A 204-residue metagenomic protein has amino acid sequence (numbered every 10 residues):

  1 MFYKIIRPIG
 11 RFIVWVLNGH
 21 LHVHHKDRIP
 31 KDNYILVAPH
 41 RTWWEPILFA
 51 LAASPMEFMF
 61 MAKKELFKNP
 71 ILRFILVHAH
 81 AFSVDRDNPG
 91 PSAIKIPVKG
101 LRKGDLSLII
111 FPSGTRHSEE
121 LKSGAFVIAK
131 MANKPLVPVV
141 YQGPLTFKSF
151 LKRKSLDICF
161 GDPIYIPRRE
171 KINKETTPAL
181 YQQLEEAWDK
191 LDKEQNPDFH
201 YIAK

Functional and structural regions predicted by a protein language model:
F2, P30-N88: Catalytic core of membrane glycerolipid acyltransferases/transacylases, capturing the structured, soluble-facing
F2-K4, P8-H40: Helix-to-loop junction immediately C-terminal to a conserved catalytic motif
G10, H78-V84, L108-S113: Short, basic, glycine/proline-bearing loop/turn elements
V14, A53, I75-L76, L101 (+1 more regions): A generic structural signal for well-ordered alpha-helical segments
H20-L21, R86-I96: Glycine-rich, highly charged phosphate/nucleotide-binding loops
V23, I75-L76, L136, F160: Structural signal for hydrophobic
V23, L36, F60-M61, A81 (+2 more regions): Generic preference for hydrophobic
I94-K204: Non-catalytic C-terminal accessory region of glycerolipid acyltransferases and related lyso-lipid remodeling enzymes
